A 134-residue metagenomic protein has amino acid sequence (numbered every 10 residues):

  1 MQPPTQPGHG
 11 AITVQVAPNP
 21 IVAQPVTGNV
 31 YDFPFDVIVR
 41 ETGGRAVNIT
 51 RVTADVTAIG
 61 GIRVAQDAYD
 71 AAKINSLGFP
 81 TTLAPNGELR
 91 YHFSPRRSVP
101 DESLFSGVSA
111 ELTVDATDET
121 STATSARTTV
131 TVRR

Functional and structural regions predicted by a protein language model:
P3-T13: Proline/serine/threonine-rich low-complexity linkers at boundaries of modular beta-sandwich domains
I12-T27: A structural motif detector for short, solvent-exposed N-terminal "entry" segments of globular domains
A17-P18, N29-D36, G107-A110: Short, solvent-exposed loop/turn segments enriched in Ser/Thr/Gly
V39-G43: Asparagine-centered strand-capping/turn motif at beta-strand->loop junctions
G44-T53: Short, hydrophobic/aromatic beta-strand segments
D55-Y69: Short aromatic-acidic-glycine turn motif
A71-E111: Short, solvent-exposed, Trp/other aromatic-anchored flexible loops in extracytoplasmic proteins
V99-R134: Terminal connector regions
